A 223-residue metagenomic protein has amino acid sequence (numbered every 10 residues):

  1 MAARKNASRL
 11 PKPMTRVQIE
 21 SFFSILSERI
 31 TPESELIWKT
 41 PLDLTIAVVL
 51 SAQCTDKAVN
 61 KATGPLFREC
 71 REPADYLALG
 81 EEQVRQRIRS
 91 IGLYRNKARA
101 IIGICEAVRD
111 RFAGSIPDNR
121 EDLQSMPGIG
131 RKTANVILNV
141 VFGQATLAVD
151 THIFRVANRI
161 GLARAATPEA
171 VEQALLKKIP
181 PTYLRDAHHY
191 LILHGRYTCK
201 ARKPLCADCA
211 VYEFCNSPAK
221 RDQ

Functional and structural regions predicted by a protein language model:
A7-Q223: Catalytic cores of DNA base-excision repair glycosylases
